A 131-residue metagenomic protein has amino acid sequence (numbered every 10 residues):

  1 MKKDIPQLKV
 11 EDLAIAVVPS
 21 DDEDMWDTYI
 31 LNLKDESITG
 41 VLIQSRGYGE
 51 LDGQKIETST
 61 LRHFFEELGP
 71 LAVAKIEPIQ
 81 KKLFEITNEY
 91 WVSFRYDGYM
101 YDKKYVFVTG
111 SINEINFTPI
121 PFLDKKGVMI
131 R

Functional and structural regions predicted by a protein language model:
M1-L13: A general sequence property marking short-to-moderate contiguous segments in secreted/outer-membrane adhesion
K2-I5, E77-R131: Terminal connector regions
A16-D21: Short, solvent-exposed beta-strand/turn "edge" segments of beta-rich domains on protein surfaces
M25, I38-G40, E89: Exposed beta-strand and adjacent loop surfaces of beta-rich binding modules that mediate intermolecular recognition
W26-N32: Short, well-ordered beta-strand segments enriched in hydrophobic/aromatic residues
L31, R46, S93-D97: A generic structural motif
D35-D52: Short acidic, flexible loop segments centered on an aromatic residue
L51-T87, D97-M100: Intrinsically disordered, low-complexity Pro/Gly/Ser/Thr-rich segments with frequent PxxP/GP/PP motifs and embedded
